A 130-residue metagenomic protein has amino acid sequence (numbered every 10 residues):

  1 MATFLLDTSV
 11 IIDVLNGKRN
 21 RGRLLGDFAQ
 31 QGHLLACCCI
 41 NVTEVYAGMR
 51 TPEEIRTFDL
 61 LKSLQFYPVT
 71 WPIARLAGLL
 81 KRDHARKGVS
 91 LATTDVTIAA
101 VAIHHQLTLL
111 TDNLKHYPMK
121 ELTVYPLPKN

Functional and structural regions predicted by a protein language model:
M1-C37, Y46-K62, N130: Short, well-structured N-terminal submotif of metal-dependent ribonuclease cores
M1-T3, A99, I103-N130: Acidic, PIN/NYN-like endoribonuclease modules and their adjacent C-terminal/linker elements
D7-T8, V45, A77, A102: Generic structural signal for small/hydrophobic residues in well-ordered secondary structure, especially within
I11-I12, V42-V45, A74, Y117: A generic structural signal for short hydrophobic patches within well-formed alpha-helices
R21-G22, V42, E54-I55, A74-A77 (+1 more regions): A general structural signal for well-ordered alpha-helical segments in protein cores
Q31-G32, S63-L64, K87, H105 (+1 more regions): Structured helix-beta-strand junction loops
A36, Y67, Y125: General small-molecule cofactor/ligand-binding pocket signal
F66-D112: Active-site neighborhoods of divalent-metal-dependent phosphate/nucleic-acid chemistry enzymes
